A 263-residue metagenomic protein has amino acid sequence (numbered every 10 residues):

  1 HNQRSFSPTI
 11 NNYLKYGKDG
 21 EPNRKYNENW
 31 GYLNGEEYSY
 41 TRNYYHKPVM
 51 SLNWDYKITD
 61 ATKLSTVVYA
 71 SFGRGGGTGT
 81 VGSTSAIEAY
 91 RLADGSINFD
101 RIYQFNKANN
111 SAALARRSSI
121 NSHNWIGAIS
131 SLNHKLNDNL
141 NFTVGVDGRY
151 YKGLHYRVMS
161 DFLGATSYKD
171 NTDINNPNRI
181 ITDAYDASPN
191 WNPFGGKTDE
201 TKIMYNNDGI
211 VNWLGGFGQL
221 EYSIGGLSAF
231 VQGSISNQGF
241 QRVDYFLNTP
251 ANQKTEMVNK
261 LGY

Functional and structural regions predicted by a protein language model:
H1, V67-Y69, I129, G145-D147 (+1 more regions): Transmembrane beta-strands of outer-membrane beta-barrel proteins
H1-N53, G76-S118, I181-D199: Acidic/polar loop-and-plug regions of large Gram-negative outer-membrane beta-barrel proteins
N2-P8, K18, R74-G79, A89-Y90 (+4 more regions): Outer-membrane beta-barrel proteins
Y45-L52, K63, T78-S131, K135 (+1 more regions): Surface-exposed extracellular loop regions of Gram-negative outer-membrane beta-barrel proteins
I58: His/Asp/Glu-rich acidic catalytic environments and adjacent acidic regulatory segments
Y90-N190: C-terminal low-complexity, acidic/polar tails when present
T143-Y263: Signature of Gram-negative outer-membrane beta-barrel scaffolds
